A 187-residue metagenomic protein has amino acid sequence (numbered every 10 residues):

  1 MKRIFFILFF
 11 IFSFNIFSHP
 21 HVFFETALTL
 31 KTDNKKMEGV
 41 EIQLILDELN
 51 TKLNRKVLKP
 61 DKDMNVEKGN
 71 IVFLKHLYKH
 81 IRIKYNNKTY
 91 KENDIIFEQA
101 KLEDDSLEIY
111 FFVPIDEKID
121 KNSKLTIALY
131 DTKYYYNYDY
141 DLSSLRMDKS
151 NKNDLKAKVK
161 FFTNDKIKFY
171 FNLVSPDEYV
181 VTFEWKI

Functional and structural regions predicted by a protein language model:
M1-I4: Positively charged n-region of N-terminal signal peptides that target proteins for export
F6-L8: Sec-dependent N-terminal signal peptides
S13-N15: N-terminal signal peptide c-region/cleavage motif recognized by signal peptidases
H19-K36: Short N-terminal segments immediately surrounding and downstream of signal-peptide cleavage
E25-A27, G39-Q43, E108-F112, T126: Beta-strand secondary-structure signal
K31, Q43-L49, F112-D116, K186: Solvent-exposed residues in well-ordered beta-strands and their adjoining turns, especially edge/terminal strands
K36-I81: Early exported N-terminus immediately downstream of N-terminal targeting peptides
N86-I187: Mature, soluble, non-transmembrane domains
